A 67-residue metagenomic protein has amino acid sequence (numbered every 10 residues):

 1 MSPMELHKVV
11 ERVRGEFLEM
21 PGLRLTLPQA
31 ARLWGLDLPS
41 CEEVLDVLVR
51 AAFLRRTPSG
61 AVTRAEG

Functional and structural regions predicted by a protein language model:
M1-E19, G60-E66: Short alpha-helical segments that sit at the start of domains
G22-L33: Short acidic, hydrophobic short linear motifs in intrinsically disordered regions
A30, L45-A51: Basic amphipathic alpha-helical segments that dock to polyanions
G35, V49, A65-G67: Short secondary-structure boundary/hinge segments and terminal tails
L36-V47: Short amphipathic alpha-helical interaction segments
V49-G60: A short, conserved structural fragment
